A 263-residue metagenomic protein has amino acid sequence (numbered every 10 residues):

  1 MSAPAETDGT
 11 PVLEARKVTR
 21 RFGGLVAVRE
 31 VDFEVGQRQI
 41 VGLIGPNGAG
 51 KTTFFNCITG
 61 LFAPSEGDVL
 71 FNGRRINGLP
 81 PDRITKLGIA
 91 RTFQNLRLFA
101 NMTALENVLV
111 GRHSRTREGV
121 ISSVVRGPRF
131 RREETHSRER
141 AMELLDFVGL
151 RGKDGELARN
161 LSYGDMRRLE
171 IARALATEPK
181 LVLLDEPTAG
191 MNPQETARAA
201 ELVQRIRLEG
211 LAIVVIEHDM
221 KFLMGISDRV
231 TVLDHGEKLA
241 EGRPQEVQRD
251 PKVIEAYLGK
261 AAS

Functional and structural regions predicted by a protein language model:
S2-S263: Glycine-rich phosphate-binding loops of nucleotide-dependent enzymes
